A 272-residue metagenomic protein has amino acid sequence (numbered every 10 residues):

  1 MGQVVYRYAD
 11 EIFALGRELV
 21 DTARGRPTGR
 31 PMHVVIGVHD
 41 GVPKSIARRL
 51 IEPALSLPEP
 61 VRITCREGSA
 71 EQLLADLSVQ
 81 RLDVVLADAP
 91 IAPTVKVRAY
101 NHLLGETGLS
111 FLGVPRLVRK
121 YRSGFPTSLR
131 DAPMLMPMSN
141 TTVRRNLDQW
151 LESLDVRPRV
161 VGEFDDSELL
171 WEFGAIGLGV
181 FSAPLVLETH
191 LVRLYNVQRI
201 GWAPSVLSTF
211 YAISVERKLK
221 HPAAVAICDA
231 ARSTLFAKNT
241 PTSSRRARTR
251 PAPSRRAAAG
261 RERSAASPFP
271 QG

Functional and structural regions predicted by a protein language model:
M1-T28: Alpha-helical "hinge/linker" immediately C-terminal to small N-terminal DNA-binding modules
M1-Y8, I46, L50, N146-L147 (+1 more regions): Short amphipathic alpha-helical coupling segments at ligand-binding clamshell hinges and other catalytic/signaling
P27-T28, R98-S139: Flexible hinge/capping segments at coil-to-helix
P31-P93, P270: Central regulatory/effector-binding core of bacterial HTH transcription factors
H33-G37, V85, L135, F181 (+1 more regions): Short, well-ordered beta-strand segments
S69-L73, S78-R81, D88, T142-Q198 (+1 more regions): Hydrophobic hinge/microswitch elements
D88, R119-S123, D131-L154, K220-D229 (+1 more regions): Secondary-structure junction motif
T94-T107, Y121, E168-R217: Beta-alpha-beta core module
